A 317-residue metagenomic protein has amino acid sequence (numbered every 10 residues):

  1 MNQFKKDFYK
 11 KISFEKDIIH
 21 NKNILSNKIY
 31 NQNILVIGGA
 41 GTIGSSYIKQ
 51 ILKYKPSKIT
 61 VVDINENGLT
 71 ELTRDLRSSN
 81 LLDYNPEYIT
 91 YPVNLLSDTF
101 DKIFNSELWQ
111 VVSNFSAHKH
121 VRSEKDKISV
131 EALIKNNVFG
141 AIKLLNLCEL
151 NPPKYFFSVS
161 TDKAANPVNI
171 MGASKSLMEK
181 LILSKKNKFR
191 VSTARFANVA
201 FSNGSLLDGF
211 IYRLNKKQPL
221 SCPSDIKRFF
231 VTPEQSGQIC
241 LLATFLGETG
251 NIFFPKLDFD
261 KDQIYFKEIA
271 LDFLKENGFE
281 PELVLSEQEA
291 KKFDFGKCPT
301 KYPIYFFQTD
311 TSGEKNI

Functional and structural regions predicted by a protein language model:
M1-N33: Non-catalytic terminal and boundary segments that flank Rossmann-like NAD(P)-dependent oxidoreductase
I34-Y54: N-terminal Rossmann NAD(P)H-binding glycine-rich loop of SDR-like oxidoreductase domains
Q50-V61, R77, Y84, V93-I134: NAD(P)H-binding glycine-rich loop region in Rossmannoid oxidoreductase-like domains and their noncatalytic homologs
D63-G68: Helix N-cap at the beta1-alpha1 junction of Rossmann-like dinucleotide-binding domains, i.e., the first residues
T90, L133, F156, V191-A194: Hydrophobic/aromatic anchor residues within beta-strands of the central parallel beta-sheet of Rossmann-like
N114, H118-S123, K127-K135, F139-S176 (+1 more regions): Conserved Rossmann-fold NAD(P)-dependent oxidoreductase catalytic core, especially the SDR/UDP-sugar
G209-V231, Q235, I239, A243-F266 (+2 more regions): A conserved pocket-lining segment of Rossmann-fold NAD(P)-dependent short-chain dehydrogenase/reductase
L246-I317: Mid/C-terminal beta-alpha module of Rossmann-like enzyme folds, strongest in SDR-family dehydrogenases/epimerases
